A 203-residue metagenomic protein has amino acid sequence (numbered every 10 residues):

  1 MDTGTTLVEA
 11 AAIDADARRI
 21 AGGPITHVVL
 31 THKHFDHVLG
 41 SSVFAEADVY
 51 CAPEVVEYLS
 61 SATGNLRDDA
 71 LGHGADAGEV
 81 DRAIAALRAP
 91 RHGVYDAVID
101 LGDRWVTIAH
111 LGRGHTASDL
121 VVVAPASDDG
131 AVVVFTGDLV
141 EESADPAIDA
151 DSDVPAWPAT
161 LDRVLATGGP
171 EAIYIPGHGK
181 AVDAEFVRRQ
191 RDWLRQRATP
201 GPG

Functional and structural regions predicted by a protein language model:
M1-T3, T26-V29, T107-A109, I175: Short catalytic-loop micro-motif centered on adjacent basic/acidic residues
D2, A17, H32, F44 (+7 more regions): Divalent metal-coordination and catalytic microenvironments
T5-L7, A109-G114, S118-R189: Metallo-beta-lactamase
T5-T6, P53-E57, V140, T199: Short, acidic/turn-prone active-site loops that include or flank metal/cofactor- and phosphate-binding residues
V8-C51, G93, G169-P170: Active-site metal-binding motif and surrounding structural segment of the metallo-beta-lactamase
R19-I20, Y58, A62, H73 (+3 more regions): Structured segments of extracytoplasmic/periplasmic soluble domains in secreted or envelope-associated proteins
E57-H110: Metallo-beta-lactamase
F186-P202: Short, electropositive alpha-helical surface patch
